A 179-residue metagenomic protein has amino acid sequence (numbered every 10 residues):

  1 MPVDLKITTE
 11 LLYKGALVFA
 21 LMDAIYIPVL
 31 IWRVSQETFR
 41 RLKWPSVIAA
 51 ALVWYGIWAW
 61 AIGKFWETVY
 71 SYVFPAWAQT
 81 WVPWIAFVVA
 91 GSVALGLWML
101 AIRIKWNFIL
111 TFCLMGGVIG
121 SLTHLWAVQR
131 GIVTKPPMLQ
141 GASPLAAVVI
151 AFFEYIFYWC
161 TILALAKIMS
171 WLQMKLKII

Functional and structural regions predicted by a protein language model:
M1-I179: Aromatic-rich, lipid-facing transmembrane alpha helices and their immediate juxtamembrane interface loops in integral
